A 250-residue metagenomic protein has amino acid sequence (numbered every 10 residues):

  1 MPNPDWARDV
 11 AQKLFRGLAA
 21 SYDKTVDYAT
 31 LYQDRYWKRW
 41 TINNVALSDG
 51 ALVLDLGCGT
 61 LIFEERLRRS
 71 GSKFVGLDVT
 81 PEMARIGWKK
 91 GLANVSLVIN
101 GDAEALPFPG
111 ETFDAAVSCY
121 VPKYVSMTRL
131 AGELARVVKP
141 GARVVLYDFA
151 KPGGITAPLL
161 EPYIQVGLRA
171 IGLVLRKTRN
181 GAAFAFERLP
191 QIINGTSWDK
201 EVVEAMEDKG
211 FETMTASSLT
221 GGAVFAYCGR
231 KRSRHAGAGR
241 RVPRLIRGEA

Functional and structural regions predicted by a protein language model:
M1-A46, I62-F63, A183-P190: Conserved class I S-adenosyl-L-methionine
D9, K151-A205, T215: C-terminal alpha-helical "lid/dimerization" subdomain adjacent to the S-adenosyl-L-methionine
L52-A105: Class I SAM-dependent methyltransferase SAM/SAH-binding core
E104-A115: A short acidic, Gly/Pro-enriched loop at the edge of an enzyme's catalytic core that lines a small-molecule cofactor
A115-T128: A short SAM/SAH-binding and catalytic strip from SAM-dependent methyltransferases
T128-R143: A short glycine-rich, Lys/Arg-flanked "PGG" loop and its adjoining helix->strand segment in the class I
G210-G248: Core SAM-dependent methyltransferase catalytic element
